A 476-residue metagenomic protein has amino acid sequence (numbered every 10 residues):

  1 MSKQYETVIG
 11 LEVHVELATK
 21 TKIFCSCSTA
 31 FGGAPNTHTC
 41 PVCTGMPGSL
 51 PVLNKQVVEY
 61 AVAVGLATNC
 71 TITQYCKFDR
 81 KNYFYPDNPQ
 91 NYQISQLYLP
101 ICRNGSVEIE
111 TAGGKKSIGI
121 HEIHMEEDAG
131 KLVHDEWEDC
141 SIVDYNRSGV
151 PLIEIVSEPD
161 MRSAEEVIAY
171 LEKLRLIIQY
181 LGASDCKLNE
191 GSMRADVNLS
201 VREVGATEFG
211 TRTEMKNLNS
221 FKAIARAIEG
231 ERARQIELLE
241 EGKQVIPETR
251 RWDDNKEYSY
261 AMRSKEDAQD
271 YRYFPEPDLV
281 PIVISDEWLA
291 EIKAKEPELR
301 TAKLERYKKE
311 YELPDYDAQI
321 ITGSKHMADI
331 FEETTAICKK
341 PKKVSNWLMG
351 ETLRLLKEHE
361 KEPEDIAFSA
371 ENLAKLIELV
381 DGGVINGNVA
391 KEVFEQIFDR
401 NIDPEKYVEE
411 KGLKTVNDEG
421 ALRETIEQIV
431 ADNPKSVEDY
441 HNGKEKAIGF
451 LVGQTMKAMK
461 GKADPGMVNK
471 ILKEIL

Functional and structural regions predicted by a protein language model:
M1-E298, D315, A336-K340, G350 (+1 more regions): Basic, nucleic-acid-interacting segments
K3, E312, T335-V344, V384-I385 (+1 more regions): Structural motif
V167, A318, V344, A390 (+2 more regions): Small-residue helix-packing motif on alpha-helices
E190-E203, K308-I330, P341-E358, E371-L373 (+2 more regions): Core structural elements
W288-K295, A302, E332-K339, L373-I385: Extended, non-catalytic structural segments that build the interaction scaffolds of large macromolecular assemblies
I337-C338, V344, T352-I366, K375-V380 (+1 more regions): M16/insulysin-pitrilysin zinc metalloprotease superfamily fold
P363-A374, E378, G387-K457: Strongly charged, low-complexity linkers/loops
E445-L476: Short, amphipathic C-terminal "tail helix"
